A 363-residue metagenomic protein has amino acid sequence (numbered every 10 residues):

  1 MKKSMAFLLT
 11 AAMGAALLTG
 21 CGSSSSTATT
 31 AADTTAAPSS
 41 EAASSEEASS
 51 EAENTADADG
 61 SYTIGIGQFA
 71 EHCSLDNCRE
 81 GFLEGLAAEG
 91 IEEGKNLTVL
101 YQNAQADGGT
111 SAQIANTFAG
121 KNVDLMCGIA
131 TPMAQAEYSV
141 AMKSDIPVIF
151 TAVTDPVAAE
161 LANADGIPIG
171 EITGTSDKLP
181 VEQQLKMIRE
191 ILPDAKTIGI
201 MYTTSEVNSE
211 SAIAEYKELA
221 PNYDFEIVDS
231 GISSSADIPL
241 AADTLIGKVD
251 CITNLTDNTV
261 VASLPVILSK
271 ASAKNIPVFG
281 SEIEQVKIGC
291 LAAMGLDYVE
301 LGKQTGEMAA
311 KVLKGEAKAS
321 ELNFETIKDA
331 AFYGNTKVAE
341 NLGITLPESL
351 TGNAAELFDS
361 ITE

Functional and structural regions predicted by a protein language model:
K2-S24: Sec-dependent N-terminal signal peptides of Gram-positive bacterial secreted proteins and lipoproteins
L18-A36, E41-A43: Bacterial lipoprotein signal-peptidase II cleavage site
D57, Y62-E89, L100-G109, S205-S209 (+1 more regions): Extracytoplasmic "Venus flytrap"
D57-A58, D155-T197, L296-A317: Hydrophobic alpha-helical segments within soluble ligand-binding/sensing domains
I64, F82, T173-A220, N323-A339: An alpha-beta-alpha
L100-N163, D257-S272, I276-F279: Beta-alpha junction/loop-to-helix N-cap segments that form part of ligand/metal-binding clefts
V207-E282: Pocket-lining segment of extracytoplasmic ligand-binding domains
K311-E363: Hinge/cleft segment of the Venus flytrap/periplasmic-binding protein
